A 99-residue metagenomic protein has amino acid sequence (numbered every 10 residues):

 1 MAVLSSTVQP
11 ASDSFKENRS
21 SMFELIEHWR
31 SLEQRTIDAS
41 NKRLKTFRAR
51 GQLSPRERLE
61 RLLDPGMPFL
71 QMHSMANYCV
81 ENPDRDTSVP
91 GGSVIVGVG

Functional and structural regions predicted by a protein language model:
A2-G99: Terminal-region recognition feature
